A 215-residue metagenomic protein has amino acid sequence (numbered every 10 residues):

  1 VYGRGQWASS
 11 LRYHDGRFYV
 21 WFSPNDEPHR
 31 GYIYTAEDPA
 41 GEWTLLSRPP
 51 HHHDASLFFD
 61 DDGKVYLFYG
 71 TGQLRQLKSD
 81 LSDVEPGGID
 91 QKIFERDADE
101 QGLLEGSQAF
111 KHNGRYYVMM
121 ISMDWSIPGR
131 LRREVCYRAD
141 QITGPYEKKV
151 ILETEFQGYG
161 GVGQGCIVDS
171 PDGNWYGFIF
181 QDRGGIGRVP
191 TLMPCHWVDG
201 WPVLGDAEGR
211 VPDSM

Functional and structural regions predicted by a protein language model:
V1-M215: Carbohydrate-active catalytic/glycan-binding domains of CAZyme proteins, especially the secreted or lumenal ectodomains
